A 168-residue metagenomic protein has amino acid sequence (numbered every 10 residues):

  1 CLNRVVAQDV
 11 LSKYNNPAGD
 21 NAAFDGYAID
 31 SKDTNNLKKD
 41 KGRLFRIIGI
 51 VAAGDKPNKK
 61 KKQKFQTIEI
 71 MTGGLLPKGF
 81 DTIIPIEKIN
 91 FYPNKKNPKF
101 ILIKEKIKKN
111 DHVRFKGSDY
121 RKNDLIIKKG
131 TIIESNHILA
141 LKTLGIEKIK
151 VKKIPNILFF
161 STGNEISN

Functional and structural regions predicted by a protein language model:
C1-E147: Phosphate-interaction motifs
N36, L144-N168: Glycine-rich phosphate/diphosphate-binding loop of Rossmann-like nucleotide-binding domains
